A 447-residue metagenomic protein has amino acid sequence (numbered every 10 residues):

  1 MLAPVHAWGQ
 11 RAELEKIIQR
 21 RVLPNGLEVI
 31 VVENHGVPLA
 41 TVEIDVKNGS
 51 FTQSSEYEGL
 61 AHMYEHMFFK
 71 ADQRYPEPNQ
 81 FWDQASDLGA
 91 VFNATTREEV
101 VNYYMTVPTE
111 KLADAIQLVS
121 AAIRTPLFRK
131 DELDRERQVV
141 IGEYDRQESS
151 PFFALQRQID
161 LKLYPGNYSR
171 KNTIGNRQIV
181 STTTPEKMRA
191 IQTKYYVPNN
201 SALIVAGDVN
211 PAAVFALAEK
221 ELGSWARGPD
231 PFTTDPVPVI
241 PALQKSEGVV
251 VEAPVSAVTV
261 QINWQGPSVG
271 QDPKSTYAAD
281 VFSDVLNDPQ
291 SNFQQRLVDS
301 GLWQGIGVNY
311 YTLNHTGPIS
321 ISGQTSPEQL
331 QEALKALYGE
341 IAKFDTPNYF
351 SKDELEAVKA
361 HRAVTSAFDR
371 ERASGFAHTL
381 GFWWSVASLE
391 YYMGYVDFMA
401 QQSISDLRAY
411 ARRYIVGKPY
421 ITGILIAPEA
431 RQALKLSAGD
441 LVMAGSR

Functional and structural regions predicted by a protein language model:
A7-G9: Boundary at the C-terminal end of the N-terminal hydrophobic targeting segment
A12-D45: Mature N-terminal segment immediately following signal peptide/propeptide cleavage in secreted/periplasmic
V32, V37-M63, E77-A122, F152-Q178 (+6 more regions): M16 family metallopeptidases and their MPP-like homologs
M67-R74: Catalytic Zn2+-binding segment of zinc metalloproteases
R137, P185-E221, P419: Non-catalytic, conformational "gating/processing" segments within enzyme and secreted inhibitor domains
P165, T173, A202-V269, D369 (+1 more regions): An aromatic/glycine/proline-enriched structural segment found at the starts of mature extracellular/organellar domains
D406-I426: Bilobed periplasmic-binding protein-like "clamshell/Venus-flytrap" ligand-binding domains
